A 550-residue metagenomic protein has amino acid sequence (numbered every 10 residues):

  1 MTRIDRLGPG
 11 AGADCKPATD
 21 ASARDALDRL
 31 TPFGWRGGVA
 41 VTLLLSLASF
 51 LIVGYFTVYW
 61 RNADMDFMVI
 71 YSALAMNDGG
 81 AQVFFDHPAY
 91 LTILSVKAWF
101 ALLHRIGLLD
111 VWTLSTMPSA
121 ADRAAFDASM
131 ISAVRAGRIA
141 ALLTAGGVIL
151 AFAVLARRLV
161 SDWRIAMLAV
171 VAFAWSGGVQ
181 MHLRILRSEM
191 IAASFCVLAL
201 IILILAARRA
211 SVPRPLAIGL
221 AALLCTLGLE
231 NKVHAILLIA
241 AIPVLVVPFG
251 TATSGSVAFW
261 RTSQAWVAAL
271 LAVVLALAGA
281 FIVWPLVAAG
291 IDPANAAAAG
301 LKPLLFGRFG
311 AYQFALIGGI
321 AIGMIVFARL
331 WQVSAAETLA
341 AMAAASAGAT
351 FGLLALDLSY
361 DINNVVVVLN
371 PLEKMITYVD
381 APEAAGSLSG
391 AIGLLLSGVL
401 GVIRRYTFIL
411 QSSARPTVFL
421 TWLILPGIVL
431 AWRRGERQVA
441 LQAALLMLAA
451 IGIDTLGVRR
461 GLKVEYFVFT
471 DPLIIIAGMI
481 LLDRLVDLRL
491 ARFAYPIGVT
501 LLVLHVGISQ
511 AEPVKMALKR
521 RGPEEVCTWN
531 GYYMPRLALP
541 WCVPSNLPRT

Functional and structural regions predicted by a protein language model:
G8-G10, Y71, V83-L142, I376-G390 (+2 more regions): Interfacial juxtamembrane loops and adjacent helix segments that form the catalytic/substrate-binding surfaces
F33-F67, A75-Q82, R105, L109 (+5 more regions): Transmembrane signal-anchor helices characteristic of membrane glycosylation enzymes that use polyprenol
A40-L43, D127, I131, R135-V160 (+3 more regions): Transmembrane-helix motifs of polytopic, lipid-linked glycan transferases
L150-A153, V247, I317-A343, Q411-Q438: Hydrophobic, aromatic-rich transmembrane alpha-helices and their immediate juxtamembrane boundary segments
R157-V160, A199-I218, G228, A252-V257: Membrane-interface transmembrane helices that cradle and orient dolichyl/undecaprenyl
A169-V170, P215-K232, P243, I451-I453: Membrane-interface alpha helices of multi-pass inner-membrane proteins
G178-A192, K463-F467: Short acidic/glycine- and proline-prone juxtamembrane loop motifs at membrane-interface regions of multi-pass membrane
G219, L223, A340-T350, M447-L448 (+1 more regions): Signature aromatic-anchored transmembrane alpha helix within multi-pass, membrane-resident enzymes that catalyze glycan
